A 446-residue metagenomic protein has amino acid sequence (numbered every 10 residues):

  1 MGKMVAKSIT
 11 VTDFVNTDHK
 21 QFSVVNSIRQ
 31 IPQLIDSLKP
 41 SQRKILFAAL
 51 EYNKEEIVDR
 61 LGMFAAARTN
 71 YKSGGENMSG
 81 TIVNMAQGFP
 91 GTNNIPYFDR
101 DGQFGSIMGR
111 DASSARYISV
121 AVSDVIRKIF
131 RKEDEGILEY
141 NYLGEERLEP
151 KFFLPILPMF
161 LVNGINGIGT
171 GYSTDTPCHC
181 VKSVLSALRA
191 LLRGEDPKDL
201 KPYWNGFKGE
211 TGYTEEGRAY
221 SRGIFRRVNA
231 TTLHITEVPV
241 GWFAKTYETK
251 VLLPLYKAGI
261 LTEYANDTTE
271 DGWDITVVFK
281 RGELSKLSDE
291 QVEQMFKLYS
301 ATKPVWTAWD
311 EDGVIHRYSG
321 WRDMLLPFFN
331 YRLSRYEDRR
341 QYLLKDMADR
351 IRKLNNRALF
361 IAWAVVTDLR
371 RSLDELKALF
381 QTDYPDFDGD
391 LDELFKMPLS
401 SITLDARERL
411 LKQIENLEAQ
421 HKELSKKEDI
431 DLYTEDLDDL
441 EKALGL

Functional and structural regions predicted by a protein language model:
M1-R218, T276: Catalytic phosphate-handling regions of large nucleic-acid enzymes and associated NTPases
G194-L446: Charged, surface-exposed alpha-helical interface/stalk elements
